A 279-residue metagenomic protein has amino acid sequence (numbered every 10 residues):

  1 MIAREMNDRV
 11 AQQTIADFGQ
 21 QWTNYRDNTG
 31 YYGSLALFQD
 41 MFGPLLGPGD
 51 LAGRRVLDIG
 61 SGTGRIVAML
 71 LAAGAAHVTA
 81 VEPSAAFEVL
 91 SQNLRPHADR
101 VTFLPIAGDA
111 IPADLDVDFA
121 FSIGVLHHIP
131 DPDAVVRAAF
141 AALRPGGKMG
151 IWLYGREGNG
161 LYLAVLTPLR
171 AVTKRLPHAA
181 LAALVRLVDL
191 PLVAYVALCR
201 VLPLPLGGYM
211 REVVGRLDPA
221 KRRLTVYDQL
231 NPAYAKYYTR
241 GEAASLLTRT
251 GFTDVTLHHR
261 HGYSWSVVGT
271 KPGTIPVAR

Functional and structural regions predicted by a protein language model:
M1-S34: N-terminal, positively charged/glycine-rich alpha-helical extensions of SAM-dependent methyltransferases
Y32-R54, M69: Conserved alpha-helix/loop element of class I SAM-dependent methyltransferases that forms part of the SAM/SAH-binding
R54-G62: Conserved class I S-adenosyl-L-methionine
R65-A110: Class I SAM-dependent methyltransferase SAM/SAH-binding core
A110-A120: A short acidic, Gly/Pro-enriched loop at the edge of an enzyme's catalytic core that lines a small-molecule cofactor
D133-P145: A short glycine-rich, Lys/Arg-flanked "PGG" loop and its adjoining helix->strand segment in the class I
K148-A182, L202: Conserved class I S-adenosyl-L-methionine
L217-D218, R222-R279: C-terminal lobe and adjacent flexible extensions of AdoMet/dcAdoMet transferase-like proteins
